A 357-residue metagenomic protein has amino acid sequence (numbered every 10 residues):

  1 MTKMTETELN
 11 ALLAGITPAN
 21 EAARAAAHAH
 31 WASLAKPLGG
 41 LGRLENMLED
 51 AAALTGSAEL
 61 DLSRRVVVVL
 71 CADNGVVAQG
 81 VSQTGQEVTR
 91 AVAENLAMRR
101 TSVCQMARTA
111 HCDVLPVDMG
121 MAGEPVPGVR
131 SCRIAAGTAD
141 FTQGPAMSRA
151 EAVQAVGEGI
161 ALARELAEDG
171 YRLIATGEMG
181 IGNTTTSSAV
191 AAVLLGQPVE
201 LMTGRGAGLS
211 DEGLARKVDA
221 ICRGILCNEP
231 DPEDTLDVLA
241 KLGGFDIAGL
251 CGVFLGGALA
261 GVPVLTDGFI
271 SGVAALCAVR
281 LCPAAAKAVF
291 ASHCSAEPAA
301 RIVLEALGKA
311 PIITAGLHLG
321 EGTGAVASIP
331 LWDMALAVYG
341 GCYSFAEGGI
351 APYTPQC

Functional and structural regions predicted by a protein language model:
T2-C357: N-terminal loops that bind phosphate or other acidic moieties and the adjacent beta-alpha structural core
